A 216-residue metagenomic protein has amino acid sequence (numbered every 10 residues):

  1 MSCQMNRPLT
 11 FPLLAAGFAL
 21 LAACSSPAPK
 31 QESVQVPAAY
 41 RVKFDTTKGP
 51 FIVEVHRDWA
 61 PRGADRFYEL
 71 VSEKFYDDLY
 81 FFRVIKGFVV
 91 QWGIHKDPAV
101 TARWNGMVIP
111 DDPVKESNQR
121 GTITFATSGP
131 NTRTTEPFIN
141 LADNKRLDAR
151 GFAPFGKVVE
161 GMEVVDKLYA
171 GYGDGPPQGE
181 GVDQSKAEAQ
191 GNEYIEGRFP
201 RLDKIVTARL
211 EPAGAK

Functional and structural regions predicted by a protein language model:
S2-L14: Bacterial N-terminal signal peptides that target proteins for export
P12-A22: Bacterial N-terminal signal peptides
L21-K216: Cyclophilin-like peptidyl-prolyl cis-trans isomerases
